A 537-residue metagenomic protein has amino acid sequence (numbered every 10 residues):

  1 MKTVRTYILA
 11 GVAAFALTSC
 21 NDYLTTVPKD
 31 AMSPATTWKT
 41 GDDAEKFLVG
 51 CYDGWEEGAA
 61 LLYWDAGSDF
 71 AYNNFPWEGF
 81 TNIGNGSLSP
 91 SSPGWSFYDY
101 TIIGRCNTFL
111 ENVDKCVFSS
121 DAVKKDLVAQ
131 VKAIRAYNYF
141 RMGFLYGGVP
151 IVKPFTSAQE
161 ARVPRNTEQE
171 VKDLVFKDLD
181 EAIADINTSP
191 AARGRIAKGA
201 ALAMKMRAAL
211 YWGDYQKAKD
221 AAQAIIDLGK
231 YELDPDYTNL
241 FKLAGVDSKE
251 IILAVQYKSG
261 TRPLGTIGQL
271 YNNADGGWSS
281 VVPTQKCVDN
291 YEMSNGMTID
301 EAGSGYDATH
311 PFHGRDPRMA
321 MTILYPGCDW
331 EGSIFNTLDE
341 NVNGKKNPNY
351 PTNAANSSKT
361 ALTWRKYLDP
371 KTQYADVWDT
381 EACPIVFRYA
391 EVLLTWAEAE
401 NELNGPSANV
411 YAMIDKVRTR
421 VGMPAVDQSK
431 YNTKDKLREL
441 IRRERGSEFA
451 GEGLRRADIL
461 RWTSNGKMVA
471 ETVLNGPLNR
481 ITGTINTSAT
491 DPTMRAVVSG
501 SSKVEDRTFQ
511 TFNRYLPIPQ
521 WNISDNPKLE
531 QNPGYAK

Functional and structural regions predicted by a protein language model:
M1-T18: Sec-dependent bacterial lipoprotein signal peptides
I8, N21-E78, F176, D180-I183 (+2 more regions): An aromatic- and glycine-enriched ligand-binding surface/loop that stacks and positions planar moieties
C20-N21, D99, L174, F241-T298 (+5 more regions): Long, intrinsically disordered, low-complexity segments
T40-E56, P76-Y146, E160-D173, L179-R193 (+8 more regions): Conserved, well-structured interaction surfaces
K172, Y215, P406-S407: TPR-repeat structural position
P317-V417: C-terminal substrate/ligand-recognition segments
